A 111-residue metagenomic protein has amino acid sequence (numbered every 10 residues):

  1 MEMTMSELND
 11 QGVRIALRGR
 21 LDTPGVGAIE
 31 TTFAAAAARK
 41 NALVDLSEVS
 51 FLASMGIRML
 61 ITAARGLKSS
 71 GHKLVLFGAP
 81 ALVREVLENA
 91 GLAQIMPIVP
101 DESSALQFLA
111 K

Functional and structural regions predicted by a protein language model:
E2-T31, L46-E48: STAS-typified acidic loop motif
N9, I15, L52, N89-L92 (+1 more regions): Residue-level detector of intrinsically disordered, flexible termini and proteolytic processing junctions
T23-M96: Amphipathic alpha-helical interaction surfaces in cytosolic regulatory modules
V26, E102-S103: Residues at or immediately preceding the N-termini of alpha-helices
A81, S103-S104: Acidic phosphotransfer microenvironment of two-component signaling modules
P97-D101: Short acidic-hydrophobic, aromatic-tinged amphipathic segments that line or gate anion-handling sites
S104-K111: Short, charged, intrinsically disordered terminal tails
